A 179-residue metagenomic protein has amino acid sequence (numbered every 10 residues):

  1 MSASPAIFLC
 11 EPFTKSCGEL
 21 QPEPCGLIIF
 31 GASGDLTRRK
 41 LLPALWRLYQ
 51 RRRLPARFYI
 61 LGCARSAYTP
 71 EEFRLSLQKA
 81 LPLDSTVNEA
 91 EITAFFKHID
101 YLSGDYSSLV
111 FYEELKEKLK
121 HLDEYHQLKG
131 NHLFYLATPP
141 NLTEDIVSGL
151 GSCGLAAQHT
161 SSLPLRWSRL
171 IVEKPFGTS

Functional and structural regions predicted by a protein language model:
M1-E72, K116-E117, H132: N-terminal low-complexity, Ser/Thr- and acidic-residue-enriched intrinsically disordered segments
P5, T37-L41, T69, F73-K79 (+2 more regions): Phosphate/oxyanion-binding active-site loops and adjacent basic polyanion-contact surfaces
L27-G31, Y59-S66, H98-G104, H132-A137 (+1 more regions): Extended hydrophobic secondary-structure segments that form protein cores and membrane-embedded regions
L45-R47, Q78-K79, G151-C153: Glycine-rich, phosphate-binding/catalytic loops in enzymes
Q50-S103: Glycine-rich phosphate-binding loop and adjoining beta1-alpha1-beta2 segment of Rossmann-like nucleotide-binding folds
P82-G130, G151-A156: A structured beta-alpha segment of the ubiquitous adenosine-cofactor-binding alpha/beta core
L133, G151-S179: Beta-strand-loop-alpha-helix segment that lines the small-molecule cofactor/substrate pocket of alpha/beta enzymes
